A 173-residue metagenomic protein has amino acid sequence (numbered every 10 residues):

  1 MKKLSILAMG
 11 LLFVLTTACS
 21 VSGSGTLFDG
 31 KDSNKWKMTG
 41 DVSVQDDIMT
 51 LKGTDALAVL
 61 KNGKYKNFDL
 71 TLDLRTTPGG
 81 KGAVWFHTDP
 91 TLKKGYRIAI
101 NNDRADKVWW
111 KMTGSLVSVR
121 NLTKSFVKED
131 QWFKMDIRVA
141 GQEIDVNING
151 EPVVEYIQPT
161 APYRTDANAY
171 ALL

Functional and structural regions predicted by a protein language model:
M1-A8: Bacterial N-terminal signal peptides that target proteins for export
A8-T16: Bacterial N-terminal signal peptides
C19-L173: Carbohydrate-interacting regions of secretory-pathway proteins
